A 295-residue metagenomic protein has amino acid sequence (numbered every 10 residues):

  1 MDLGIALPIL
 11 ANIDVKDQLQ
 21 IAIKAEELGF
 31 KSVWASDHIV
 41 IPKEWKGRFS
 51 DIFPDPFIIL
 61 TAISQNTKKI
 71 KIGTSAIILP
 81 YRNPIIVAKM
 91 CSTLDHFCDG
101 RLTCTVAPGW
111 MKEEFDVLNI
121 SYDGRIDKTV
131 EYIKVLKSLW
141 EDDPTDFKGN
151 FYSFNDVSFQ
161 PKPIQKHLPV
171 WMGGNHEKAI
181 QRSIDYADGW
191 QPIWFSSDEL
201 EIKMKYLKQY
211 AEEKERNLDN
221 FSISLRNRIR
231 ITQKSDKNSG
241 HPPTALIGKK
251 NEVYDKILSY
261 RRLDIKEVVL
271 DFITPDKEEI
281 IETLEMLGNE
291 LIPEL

Functional and structural regions predicted by a protein language model:
M1-N66, L168, I273, E278 (+2 more regions): N-terminal beta1-alpha1-beta2 module of alpha/beta enzyme domains
L3-L7, V33-A35, I72-T74, L102-V106 (+4 more regions): Hydrophobic faces of well-ordered beta-strands that scaffold small-molecule active sites in alpha/beta enzyme cores
G4-V15, S75-I85, Q165-N175, K237-N251: Active-site mouth loops of central-metabolism enzymes
P8-L10, H38-V40, I77-L79, A107-M111 (+4 more regions): Active-site beta-loop-alpha junctions enriched in small/polar residues
I13-A25, M90, M172-R182, L246-Y260: Short, acidic/polar
E26-E27, L60-K68, C91, D95-R101 (+3 more regions): Acidic (Asp/Glu)-rich catalytic clusters
K31, D123-F159, P163, I193-L295: An alpha-helical appendage that flanks or caps ligand/catalytic pockets
K43-G47, N83-Y186, K205-Y206, E213 (+1 more regions): Internal, glycine-rich beta/alpha segment that forms the wall or movable "lid" of small-molecule/cofactor binding
